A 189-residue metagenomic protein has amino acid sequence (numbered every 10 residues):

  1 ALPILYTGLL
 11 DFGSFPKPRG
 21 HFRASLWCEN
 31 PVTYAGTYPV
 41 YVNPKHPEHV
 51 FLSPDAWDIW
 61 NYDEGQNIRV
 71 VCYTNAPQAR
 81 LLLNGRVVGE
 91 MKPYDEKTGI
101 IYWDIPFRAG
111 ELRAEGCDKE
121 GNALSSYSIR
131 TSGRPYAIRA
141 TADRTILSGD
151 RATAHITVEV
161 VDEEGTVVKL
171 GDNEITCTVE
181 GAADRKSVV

Functional and structural regions predicted by a protein language model:
A1-R151, E163-E164: Substrate-binding clefts and catalytic carboxylate motifs of secreted carbohydrate-active enzymes
I68, H155-T157, C177: C-terminal accessory/binding modules appended to enzymatic or scaffolding proteins
P77-A79, L112, I156, G171-I175 (+1 more regions): Short beta-strand/loop motifs in extracellular/secreted proteins, especially within beta-sandwich accessory domains
V87, I175-T176: Helix-rich, typically C-terminal accessory recognition domains appended to large enzymatic cores
M91, P135-R139, C177-S187: Short aromatic-acidic-glycine turn motif
R144-I146, R151, E174, E180-V189: Beta-strand-dominated extracellular/periplasmic modules and repeats in secreted or surface-exposed proteins
I156-V160, G165: Short, well-ordered beta-strand segments enriched in hydrophobic/aromatic residues
